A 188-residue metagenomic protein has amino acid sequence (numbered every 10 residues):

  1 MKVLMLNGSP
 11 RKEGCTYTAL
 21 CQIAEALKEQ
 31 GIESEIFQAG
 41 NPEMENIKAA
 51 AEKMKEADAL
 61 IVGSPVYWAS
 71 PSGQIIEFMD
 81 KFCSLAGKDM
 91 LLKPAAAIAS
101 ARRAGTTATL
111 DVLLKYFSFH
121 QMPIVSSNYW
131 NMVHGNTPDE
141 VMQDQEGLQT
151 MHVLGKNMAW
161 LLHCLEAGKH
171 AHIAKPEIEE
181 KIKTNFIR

Functional and structural regions predicted by a protein language model:
M1-G87, M142-R188: N-terminal beta1-alpha1-beta2 submodule of the flavodoxin-like/Rossmannoid cofactor-binding fold
L91-H134, P138, Q143-H152: Short, glycine-/small-residue-rich phosphate/pyrophosphate-handling segment
